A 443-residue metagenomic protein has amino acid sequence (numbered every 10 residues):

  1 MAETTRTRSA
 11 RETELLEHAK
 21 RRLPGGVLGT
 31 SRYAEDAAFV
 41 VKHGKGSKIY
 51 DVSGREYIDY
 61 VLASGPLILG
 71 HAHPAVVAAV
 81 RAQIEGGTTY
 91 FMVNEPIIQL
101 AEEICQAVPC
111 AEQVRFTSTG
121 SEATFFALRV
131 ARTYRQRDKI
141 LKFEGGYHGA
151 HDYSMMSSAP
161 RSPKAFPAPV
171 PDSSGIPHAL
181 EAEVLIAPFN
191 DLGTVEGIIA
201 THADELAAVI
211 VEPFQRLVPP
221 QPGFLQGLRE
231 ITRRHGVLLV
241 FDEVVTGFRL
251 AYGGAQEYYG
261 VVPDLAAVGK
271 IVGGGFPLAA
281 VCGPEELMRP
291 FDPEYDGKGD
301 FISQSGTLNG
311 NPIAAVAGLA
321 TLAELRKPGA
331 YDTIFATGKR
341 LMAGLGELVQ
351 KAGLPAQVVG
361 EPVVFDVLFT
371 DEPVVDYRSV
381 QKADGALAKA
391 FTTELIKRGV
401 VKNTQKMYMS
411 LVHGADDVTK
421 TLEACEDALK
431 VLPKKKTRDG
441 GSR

Functional and structural regions predicted by a protein language model:
A2-R443: Conserved N-terminal phosphate-binding loop of PLP-dependent enzymes in the Aspartate aminotransferase
